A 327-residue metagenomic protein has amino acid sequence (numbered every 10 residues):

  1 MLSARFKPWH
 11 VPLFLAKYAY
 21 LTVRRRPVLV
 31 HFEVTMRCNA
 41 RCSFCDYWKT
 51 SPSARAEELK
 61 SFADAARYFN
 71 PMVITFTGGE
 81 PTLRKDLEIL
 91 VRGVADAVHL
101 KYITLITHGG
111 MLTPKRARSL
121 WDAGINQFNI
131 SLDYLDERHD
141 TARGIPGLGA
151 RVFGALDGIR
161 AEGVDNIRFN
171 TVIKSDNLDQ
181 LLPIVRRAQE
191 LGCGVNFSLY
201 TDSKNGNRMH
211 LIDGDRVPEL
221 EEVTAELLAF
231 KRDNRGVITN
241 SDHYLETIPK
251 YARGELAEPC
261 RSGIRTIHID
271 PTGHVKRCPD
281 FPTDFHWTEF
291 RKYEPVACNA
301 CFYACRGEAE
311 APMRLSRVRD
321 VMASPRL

Functional and structural regions predicted by a protein language model:
L2-Q127, L327: Conserved alpha-helical substructure of the radical SAM core
V23, V28-E33, H243-P249, I267 (+1 more regions): Short, intrinsically disordered, charge-biased short linear motifs at domain edges
E33, S131-D133, Y200, C278-F281: Generic beta-structure capping elements
A40, E137, K276: Glycine-centered loop/turn positions within well-structured domains that cap or flank conserved ligand/cofactor-binding
A54, R118-S262, P271: Radical SAM enzyme [4Fe-4S]-AdoMet core and its adjacent flexible, acidic and glycine-rich loops/tails across
R84, L112-P114, L178-L181, K276: Short, well-ordered alpha-helical microsegments
G254-R261, H268, T272-L327: Flexible mid-to-C-terminal extensions adjoining Fe-S/redox cofactors in radical SAM and related proteins
